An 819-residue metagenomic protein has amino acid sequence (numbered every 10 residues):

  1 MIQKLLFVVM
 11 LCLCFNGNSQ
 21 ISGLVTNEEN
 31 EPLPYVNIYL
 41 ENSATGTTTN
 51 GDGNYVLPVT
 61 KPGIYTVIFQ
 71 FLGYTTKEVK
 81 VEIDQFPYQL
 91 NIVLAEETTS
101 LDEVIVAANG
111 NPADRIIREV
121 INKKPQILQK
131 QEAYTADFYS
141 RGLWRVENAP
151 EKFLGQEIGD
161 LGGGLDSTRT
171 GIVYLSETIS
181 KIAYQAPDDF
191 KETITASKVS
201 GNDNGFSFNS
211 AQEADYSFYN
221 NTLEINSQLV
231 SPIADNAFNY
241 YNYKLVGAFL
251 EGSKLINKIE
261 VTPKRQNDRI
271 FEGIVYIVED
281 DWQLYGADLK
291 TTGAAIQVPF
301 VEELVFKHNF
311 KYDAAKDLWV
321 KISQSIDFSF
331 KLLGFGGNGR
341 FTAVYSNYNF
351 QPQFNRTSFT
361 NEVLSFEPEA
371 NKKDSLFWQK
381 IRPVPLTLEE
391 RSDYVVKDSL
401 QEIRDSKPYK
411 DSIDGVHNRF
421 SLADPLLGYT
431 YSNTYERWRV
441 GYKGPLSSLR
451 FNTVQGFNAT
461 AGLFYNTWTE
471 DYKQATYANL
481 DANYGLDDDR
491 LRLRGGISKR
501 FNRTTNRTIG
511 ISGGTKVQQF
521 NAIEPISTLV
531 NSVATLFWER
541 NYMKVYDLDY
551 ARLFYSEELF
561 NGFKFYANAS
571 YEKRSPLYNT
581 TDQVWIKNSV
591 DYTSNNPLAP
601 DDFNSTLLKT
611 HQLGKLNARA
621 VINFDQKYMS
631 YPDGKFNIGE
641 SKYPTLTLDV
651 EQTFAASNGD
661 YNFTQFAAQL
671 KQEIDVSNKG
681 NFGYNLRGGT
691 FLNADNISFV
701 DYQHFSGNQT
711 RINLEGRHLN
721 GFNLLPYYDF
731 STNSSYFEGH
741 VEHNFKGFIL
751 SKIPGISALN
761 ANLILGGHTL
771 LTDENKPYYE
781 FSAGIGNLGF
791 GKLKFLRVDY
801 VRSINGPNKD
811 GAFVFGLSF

Functional and structural regions predicted by a protein language model:
Q20-L33: Structural motif
L40-N42, I64, I68-V79: A short, solvent-exposed loop/turn motif at the edges and junctions of modular extracellular/periplasmic domains
A44-N54: Short, acidic Ser/Thr/Gly-rich low-complexity loop/linker segments typical of extracellular and cell-surface proteins
T98, E103-I256, T262-I270, L333-R450 (+3 more regions): Structured extracytoplasmic
V106, L289-T292, W438-F451, T467 (+8 more regions): Transmembrane beta-strand segments that form the barrel wall of outer-membrane beta-barrel proteins
L128-Q131, S421-A423, L427-V440, N452-T453 (+8 more regions): Short loop/turn motifs that connect adjacent beta-strands in outer-membrane beta-barrel proteins
L304, Q455-A459, D489-L493, D547-A551 (+6 more regions): Residues that define the transmembrane beta-barrel architecture of outer-membrane proteins
T508-L529, V533-Y546, F554, S605-T606 (+2 more regions): C-terminal outer-membrane beta-barrel translocator/porin domains of Gram-negative envelope proteins and their
